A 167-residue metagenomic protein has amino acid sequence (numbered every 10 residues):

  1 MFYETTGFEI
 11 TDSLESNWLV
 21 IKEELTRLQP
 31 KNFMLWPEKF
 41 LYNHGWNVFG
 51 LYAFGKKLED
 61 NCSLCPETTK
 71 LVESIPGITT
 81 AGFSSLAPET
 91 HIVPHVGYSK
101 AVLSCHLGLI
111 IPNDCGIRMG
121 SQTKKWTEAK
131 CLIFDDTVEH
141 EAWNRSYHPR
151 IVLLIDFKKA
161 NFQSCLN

Functional and structural regions predicted by a protein language model:
M1-V102, P112-C115, I151, Q163-N167: Fe(II)/2-oxoglutarate oxygenase catalytic core
G82, H106, E141: Short, surface-exposed charged micro-motifs
S85, V96, M119-S121, N144 (+1 more regions): Residue-level recognition of conserved beta-strand positions in structured domain cores
P88, V138-E139, K158-A160: Short, solvent-exposed loop/turn segments at secondary-structure junctions
I92-H95, G116-R118, F134, H140-S146: Short beta-strand His + acidic residue motifs that chelate non-heme Fe in jelly-roll/DSBH and cupin folds
S104-G108, C131-I133, H148-S164: A short hydrophobic beta-strand segment most commonly corresponding to one strand of the jelly-roll/cupin
L109-E128: A short beta-strand-loop-beta hairpin characteristic of the jelly-roll/cupin
K125-E139: Conserved metal-binding segment of the jelly-roll/cupin
